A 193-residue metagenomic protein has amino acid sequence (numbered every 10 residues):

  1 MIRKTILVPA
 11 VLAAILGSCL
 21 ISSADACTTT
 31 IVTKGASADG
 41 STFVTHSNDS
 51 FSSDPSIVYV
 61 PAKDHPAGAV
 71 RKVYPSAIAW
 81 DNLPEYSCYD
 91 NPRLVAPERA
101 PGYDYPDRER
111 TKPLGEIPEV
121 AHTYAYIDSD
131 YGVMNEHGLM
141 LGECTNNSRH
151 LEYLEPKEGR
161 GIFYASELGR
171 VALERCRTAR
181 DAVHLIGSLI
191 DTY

Functional and structural regions predicted by a protein language model:
M1-A10: Bacterial N-terminal signal peptides that target proteins for export
I6, P97, H122, R170-V171: Hydrophobic transmembrane signal anchors and adjacent membrane-proximal interface regions, especially in viral
P9-C19: Bacterial N-terminal signal peptides
L20-A26: Sec/Tat signal peptide C-region and signal peptidase I cleavage site
C27-Y164, L185-Y193: A contiguous strand-loop segment
F163-A179, V183-S188: N-terminal leader/propeptide and maturation segments of large enzyme subunits in energy/redox metabolism and hydrolases
